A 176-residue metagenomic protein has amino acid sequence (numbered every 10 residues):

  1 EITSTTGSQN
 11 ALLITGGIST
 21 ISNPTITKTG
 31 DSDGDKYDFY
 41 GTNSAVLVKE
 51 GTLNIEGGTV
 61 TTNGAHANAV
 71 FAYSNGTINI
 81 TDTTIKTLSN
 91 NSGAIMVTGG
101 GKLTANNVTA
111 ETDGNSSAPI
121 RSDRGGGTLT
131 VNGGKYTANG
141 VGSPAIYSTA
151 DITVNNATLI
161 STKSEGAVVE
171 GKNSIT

Functional and structural regions predicted by a protein language model:
E1, I18-P24, L53-G57, T77-T83 (+4 more regions): All-beta strand scaffolds that present successive hydrophobic residues in beta-strands
I2-S32: N-terminal, post-signal-peptide region of Sec/Tat-exported proteins
T6-L13, G34-L47, G64-F71, S89-M96 (+3 more regions): Extracellular beta-strand/beta-solenoid scaffold signature
Q9, G17, G51, A67 (+9 more regions): Serine/threonine-enriched low-complexity regions in disordered or flexible coil/loop segments
N23-G57: Mid-chain, structured segments of secreted extracytoplasmic proteins
S32-G34, G57-G58, T81-T83, D123: Intrinsically disordered, low-complexity segments enriched in polar/charged residues with Gly/Pro, especially when
G58-T62, S74, I85-T87, A110: Mobile, glycine-rich extracellular loop/lid and propeptide segments that shape or gate substrate/ligand access
